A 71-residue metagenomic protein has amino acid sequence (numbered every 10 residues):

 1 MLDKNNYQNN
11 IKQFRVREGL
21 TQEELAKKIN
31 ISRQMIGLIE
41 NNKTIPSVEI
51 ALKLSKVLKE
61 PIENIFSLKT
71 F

Functional and structural regions predicted by a protein language model:
M1-R17: A short, Lys/Arg-rich alpha-helix, primarily the initiator
N9, G19-L20, P46-E49: Residue-level signal for the short linker/turn that defines the boundary of a DNA-recognition helix
V16, K27, K56: Alpha-helical residues within the helix-turn-helix
G19-L38: Short alpha-helical DNA-recognition segment
E40, F66: DNA major-groove recognition helix of helix-turn-helix
E49-N64: DNA major-groove recognition helix of helix-turn-helix/homeodomain DNA-binding modules
S67-F71: Short hydrophobic/aromatic patches at helix-to-coil boundaries
